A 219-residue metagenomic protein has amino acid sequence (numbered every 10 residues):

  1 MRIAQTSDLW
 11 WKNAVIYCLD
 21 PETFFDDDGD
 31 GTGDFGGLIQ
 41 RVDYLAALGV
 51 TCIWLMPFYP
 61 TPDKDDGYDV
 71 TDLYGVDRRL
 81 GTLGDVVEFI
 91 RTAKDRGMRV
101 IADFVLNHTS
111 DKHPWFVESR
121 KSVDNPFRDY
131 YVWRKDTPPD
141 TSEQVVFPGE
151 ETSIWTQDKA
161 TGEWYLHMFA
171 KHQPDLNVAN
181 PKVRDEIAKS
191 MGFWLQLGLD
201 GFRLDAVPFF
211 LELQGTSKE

Functional and structural regions predicted by a protein language model:
R2-A188, Q196, V207-E219: Acidic/aromatic-lined carbohydrate-recognition and catalytic surfaces of CAZymes acting on diverse glycans
W194-L204: Active-site regions of oxyanion-processing enzymes, predominantly non-cytosolic
